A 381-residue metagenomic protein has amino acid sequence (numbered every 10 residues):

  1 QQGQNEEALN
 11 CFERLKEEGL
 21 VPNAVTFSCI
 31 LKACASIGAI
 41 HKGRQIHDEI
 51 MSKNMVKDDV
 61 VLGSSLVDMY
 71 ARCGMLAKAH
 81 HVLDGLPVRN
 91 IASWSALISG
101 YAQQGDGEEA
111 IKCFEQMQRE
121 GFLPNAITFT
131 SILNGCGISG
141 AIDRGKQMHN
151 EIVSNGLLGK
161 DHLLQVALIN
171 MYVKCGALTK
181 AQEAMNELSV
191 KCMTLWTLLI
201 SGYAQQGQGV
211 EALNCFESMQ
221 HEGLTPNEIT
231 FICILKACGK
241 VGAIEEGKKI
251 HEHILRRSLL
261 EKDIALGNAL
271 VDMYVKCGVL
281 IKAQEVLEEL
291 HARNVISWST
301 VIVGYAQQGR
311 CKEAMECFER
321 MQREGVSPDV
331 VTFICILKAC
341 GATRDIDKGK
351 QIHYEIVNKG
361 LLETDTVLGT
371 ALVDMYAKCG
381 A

Functional and structural regions predicted by a protein language model:
Q2-R14, P87, I98-E109, Y203-Q208 (+1 more regions): A detector of tandem-repeat and repeat-rich interaction/domain scaffolds
A8, N23-S28, G43, D48 (+31 more regions): Pentatricopeptide repeat
